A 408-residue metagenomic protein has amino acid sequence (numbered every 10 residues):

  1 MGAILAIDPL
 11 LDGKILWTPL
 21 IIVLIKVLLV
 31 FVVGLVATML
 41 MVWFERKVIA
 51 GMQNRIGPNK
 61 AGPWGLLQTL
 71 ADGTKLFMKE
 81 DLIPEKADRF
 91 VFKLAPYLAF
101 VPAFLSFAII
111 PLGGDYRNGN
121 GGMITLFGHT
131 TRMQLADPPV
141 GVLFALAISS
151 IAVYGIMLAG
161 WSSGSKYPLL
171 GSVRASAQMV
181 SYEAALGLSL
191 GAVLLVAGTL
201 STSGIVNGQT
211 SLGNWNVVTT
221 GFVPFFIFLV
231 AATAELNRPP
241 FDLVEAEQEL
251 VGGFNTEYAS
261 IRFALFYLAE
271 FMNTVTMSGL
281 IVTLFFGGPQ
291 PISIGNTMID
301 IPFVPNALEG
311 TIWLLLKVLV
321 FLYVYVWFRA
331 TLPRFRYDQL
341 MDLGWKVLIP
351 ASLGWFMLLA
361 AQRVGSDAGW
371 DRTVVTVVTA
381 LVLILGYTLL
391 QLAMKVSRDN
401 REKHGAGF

Functional and structural regions predicted by a protein language model:
M1-F408: Selective transmembrane helix interface/packing segments
